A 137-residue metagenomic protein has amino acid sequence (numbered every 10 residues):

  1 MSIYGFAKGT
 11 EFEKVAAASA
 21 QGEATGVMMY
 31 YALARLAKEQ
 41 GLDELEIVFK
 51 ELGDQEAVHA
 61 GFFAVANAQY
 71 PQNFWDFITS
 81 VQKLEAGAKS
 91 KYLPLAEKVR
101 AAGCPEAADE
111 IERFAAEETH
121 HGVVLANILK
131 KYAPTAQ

Functional and structural regions predicted by a protein language model:
M1-Q137: Non-heme di-metal
